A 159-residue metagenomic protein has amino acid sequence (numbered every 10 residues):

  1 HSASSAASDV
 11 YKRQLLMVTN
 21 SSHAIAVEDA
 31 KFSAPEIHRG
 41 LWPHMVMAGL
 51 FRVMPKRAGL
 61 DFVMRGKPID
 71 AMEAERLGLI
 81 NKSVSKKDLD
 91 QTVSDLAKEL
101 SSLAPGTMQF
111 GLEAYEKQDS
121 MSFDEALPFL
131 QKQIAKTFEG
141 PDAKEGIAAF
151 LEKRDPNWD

Functional and structural regions predicted by a protein language model:
H1-A7, Y11: Single conserved hydrophobic/aromatic residue that forms the stacking wall/gate of nucleotide- or nucleobase-binding
K12-V63, T92, L96: CoA-thioester-processing core
M17-V18, A74, F150: Key positions in alpha-helical "signaling/recognition" and NTPase switch elements
S22-H23, D61, R65-K67, E73 (+2 more regions): Well-ordered beta-strand positions
I25-A30, I80-P128, A135, E139-P141 (+1 more regions): C-terminal long alpha-helix characteristic of the crotonase
P43, M47, K56-G59, P105-G111 (+2 more regions): A general structural signal for well-ordered alpha-helical segments in protein cores
R65, L77, F110-K117, A149 (+1 more regions): Short acidic/histidine-centered micro-motifs embedded in hydrophobic/aromatic stretches that mark compact functional
